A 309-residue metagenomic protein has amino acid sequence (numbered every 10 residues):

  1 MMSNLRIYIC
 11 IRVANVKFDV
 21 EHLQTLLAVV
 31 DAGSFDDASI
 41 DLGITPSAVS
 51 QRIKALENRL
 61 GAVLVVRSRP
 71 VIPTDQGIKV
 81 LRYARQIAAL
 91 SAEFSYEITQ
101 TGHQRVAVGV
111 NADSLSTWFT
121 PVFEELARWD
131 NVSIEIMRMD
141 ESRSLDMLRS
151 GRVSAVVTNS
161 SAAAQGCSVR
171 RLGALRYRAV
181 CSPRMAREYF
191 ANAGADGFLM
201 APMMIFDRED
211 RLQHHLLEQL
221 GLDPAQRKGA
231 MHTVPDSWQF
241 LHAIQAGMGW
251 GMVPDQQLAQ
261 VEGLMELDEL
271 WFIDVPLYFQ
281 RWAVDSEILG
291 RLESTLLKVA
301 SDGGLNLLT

Functional and structural regions predicted by a protein language model:
L23, R59-L60, V80-G102: Alpha-helical linker/hinge and terminal dimerization helices associated with HTH transcriptional regulators
L27-G43: Short helix-boundary/capping micro-motifs
A55-D75: A short LG(V/I)-centered, amphipathic sequence patch enriched for acidic residue(s) preceding the LG motif
H103-Q165: Central regulatory/effector-binding core of bacterial HTH transcription factors
V169-M204: Flexible hinge/capping segments at coil-to-helix
M200-P224: Secondary-structure junction motif
A225-L270: Hydrophobic hinge/microswitch elements
L267-T309: A late-sequence structural motif
